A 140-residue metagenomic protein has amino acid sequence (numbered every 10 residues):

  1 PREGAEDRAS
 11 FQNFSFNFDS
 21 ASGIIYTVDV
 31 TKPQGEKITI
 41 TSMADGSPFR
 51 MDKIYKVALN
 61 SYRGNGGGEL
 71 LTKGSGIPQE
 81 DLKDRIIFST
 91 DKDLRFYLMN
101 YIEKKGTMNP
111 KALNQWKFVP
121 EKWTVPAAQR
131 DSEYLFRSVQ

Functional and structural regions predicted by a protein language model:
P1-Q140: Catalytic centers of hydrolytic enzymes
